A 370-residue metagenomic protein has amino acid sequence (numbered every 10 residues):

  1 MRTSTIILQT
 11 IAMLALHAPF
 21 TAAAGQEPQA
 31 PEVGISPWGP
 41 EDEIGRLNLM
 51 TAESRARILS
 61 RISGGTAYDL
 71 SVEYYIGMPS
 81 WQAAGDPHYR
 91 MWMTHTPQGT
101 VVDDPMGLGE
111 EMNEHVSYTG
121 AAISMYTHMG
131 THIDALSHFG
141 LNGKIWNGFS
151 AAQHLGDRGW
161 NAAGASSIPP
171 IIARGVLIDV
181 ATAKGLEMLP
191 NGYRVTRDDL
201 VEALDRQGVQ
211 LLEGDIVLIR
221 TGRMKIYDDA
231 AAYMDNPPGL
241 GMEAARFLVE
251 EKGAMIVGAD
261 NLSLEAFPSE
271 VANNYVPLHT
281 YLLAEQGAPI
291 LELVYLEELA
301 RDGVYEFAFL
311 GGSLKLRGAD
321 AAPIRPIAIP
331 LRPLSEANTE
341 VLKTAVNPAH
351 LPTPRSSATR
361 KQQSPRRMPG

Functional and structural regions predicted by a protein language model:
M1-T10: Bacterial N-terminal signal peptides that target proteins for export
Q9-P19: Bacterial N-terminal signal peptides
L14, A345-P348, R366-M368: Composition-driven detection of intrinsically disordered, low-complexity segments
F20-Q26, T353, M368: Signal peptide processing junction and immediate N-terminal pro/mature segment of secreted/exported proteins
G25-P352, R360: Active-/binding-site microenvironments in catalytic and ligand-binding cores
P330, R367-G370: Short, solvent-exposed mixed-charge patches
S356: Phosphate-binding loop/pocket of nucleotide- and phosphate-handling active sites
Q362-S364: Cationic, low-complexity basic patches in intrinsically disordered or flexible, solvent-exposed regions
